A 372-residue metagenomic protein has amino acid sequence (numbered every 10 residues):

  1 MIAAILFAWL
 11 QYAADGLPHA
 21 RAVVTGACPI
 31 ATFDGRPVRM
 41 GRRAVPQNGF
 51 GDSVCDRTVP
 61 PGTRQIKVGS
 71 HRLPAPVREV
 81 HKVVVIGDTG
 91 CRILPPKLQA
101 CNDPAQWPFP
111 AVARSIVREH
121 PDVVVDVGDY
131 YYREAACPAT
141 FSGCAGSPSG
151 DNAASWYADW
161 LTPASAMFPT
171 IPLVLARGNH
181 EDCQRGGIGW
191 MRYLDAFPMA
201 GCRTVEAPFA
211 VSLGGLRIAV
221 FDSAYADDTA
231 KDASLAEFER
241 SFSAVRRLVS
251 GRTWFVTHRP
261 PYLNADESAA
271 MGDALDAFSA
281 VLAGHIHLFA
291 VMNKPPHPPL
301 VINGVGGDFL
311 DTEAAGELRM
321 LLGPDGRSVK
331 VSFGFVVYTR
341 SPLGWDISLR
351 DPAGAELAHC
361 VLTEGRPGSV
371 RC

Functional and structural regions predicted by a protein language model:
M1-L98, N102, F109, R114-H120 (+1 more regions): Acidic, histidine-bearing metal-coordination/catalytic regions of metal-dependent phosphoesterases
A22, D88, V124, D129 (+6 more regions): Divalent metal-coordination and catalytic microenvironments
K67-G69, A139-A244, A270, A274-A280 (+2 more regions): Extended active-site neighborhood of metal-dependent phosphoesterases/phosphodiesterases
P74-V84, A210-V220, R252-W254, N293-P299 (+1 more regions): Beta-strand-turn-beta hairpins that frame and shape the catalytic cleft of phosphate-ester-processing enzymes
V80-D182: Conserved, compact domain cores that house catalytic/ligand-binding motifs in diverse enzymes and effector modules
C91-L98, R133, C183, D227-T229 (+3 more regions): Short, solvent-exposed loop/turn elements at domain surfaces
D122-V124, G251-T253, S279: Conserved acidic residues
V127-E134, V245-N264: Short acidic, glycine-rich surface-loop motifs adjacent to enzyme active sites
